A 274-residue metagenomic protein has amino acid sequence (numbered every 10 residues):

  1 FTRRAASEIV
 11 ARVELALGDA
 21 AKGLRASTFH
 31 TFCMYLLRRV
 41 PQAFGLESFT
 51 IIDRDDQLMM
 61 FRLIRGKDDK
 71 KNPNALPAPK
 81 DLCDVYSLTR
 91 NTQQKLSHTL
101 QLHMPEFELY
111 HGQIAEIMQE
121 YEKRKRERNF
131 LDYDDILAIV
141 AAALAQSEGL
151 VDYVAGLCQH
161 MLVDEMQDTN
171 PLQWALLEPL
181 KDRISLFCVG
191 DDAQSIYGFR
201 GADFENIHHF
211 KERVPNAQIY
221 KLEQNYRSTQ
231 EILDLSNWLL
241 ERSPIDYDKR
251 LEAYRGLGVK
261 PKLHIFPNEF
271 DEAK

Functional and structural regions predicted by a protein language model:
F1-E47, D152, I184, D234-N237: P-loop NTPase Walker
A5, R25, I52-Q57, E106-H209 (+1 more regions): Conserved helicase NTPase motor core
A6-A11, C33-L37, K95, S195-G198 (+3 more regions): Switch/connector loops and helix/strand junctions flanking conserved nucleotide-binding motifs in nucleotide-processing
V13, L17, V40-P41, R65-N72 (+5 more regions): Conserved NTP-handling cores and scaffolds of large molecular machines
A21-L24, Q42-D134, I219-K221, N225-Y226 (+2 more regions): ATP-hydrolysis module of ASCE/P-loop NTPase motor domains, specifically the Walker B Asp-Glu catalytic pair
P215-Q218, E223-K274: Helicase P-loop NTPase motor core
